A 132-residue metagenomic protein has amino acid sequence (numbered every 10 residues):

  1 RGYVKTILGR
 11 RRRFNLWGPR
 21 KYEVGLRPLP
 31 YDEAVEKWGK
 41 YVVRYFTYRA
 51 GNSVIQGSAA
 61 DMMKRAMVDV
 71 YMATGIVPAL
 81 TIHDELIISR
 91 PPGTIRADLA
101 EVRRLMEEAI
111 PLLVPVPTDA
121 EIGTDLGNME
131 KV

Functional and structural regions predicted by a protein language model:
R1-V132: Conserved catalytic core of nucleotide polymerization and phosphodiester-bond processing enzymes
